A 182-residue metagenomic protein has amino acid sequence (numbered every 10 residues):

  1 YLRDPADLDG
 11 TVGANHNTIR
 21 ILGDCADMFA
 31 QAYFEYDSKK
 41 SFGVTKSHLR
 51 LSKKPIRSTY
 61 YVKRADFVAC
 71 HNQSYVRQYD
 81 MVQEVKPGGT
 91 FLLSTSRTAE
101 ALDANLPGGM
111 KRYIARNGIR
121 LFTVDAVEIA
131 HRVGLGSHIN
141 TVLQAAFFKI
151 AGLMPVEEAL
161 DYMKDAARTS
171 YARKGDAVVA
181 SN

Functional and structural regions predicted by a protein language model:
Y1-N182: Active-site cofactor/cluster-binding pocket
